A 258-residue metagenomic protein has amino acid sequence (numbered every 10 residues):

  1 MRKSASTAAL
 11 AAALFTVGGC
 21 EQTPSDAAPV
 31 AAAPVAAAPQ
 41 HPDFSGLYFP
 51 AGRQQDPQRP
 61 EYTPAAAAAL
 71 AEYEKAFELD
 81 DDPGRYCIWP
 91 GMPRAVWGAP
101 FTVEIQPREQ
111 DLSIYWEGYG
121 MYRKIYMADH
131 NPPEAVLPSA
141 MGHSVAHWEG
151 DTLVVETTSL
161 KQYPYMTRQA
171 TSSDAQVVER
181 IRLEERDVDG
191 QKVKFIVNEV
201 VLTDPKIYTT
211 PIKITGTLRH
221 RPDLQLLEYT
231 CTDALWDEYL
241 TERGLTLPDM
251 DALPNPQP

Functional and structural regions predicted by a protein language model:
R2-S4, G19-P258: Hydrophobic small-molecule pocket/channel-lining residues, especially in calycin-type beta-barrels
A8-V17: Bacterial N-terminal signal peptides
